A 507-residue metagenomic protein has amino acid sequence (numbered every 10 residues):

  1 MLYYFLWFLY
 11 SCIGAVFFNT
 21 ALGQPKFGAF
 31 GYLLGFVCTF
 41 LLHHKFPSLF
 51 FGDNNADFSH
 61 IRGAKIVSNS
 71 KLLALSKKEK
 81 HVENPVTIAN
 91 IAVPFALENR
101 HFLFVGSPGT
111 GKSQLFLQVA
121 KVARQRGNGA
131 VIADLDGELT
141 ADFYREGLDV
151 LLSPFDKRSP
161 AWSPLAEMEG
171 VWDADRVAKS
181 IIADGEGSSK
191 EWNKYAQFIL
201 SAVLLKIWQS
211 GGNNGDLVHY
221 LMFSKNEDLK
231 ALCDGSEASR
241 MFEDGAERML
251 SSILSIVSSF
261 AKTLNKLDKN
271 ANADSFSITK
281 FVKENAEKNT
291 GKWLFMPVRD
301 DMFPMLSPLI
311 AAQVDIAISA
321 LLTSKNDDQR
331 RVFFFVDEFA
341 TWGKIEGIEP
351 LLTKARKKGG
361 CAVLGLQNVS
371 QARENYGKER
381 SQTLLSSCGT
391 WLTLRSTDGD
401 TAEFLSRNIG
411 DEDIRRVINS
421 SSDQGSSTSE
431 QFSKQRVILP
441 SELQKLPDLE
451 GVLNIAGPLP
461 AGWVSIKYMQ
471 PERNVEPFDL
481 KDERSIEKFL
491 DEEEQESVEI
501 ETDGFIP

Functional and structural regions predicted by a protein language model:
M1-T110, Q114-L115, V119, S421-S422 (+3 more regions): Basic- and hydrophobic-enriched, low-structure N-terminal and domain-boundary segments that flank ATP-binding catalytic
S48-A56, F95-E98, V105-T110, Q114-C361 (+3 more regions): P-loop NTPase motor domains
L135, Q367-Q371: Conserved H-loop
F143-E146, A372-S386: Short regulatory helix/loop adjacent to the ATP-binding pocket of P-loop NTPases
W162, D400-R407: Conserved AAA+ ATPase core "coupling" helix
T390-D398: Conserved AAA+ ATPase "SRH/arginine-finger" region at the nucleotide-binding site
L405-S406, D423-S427: Preference for solvent-exposed, low-hydrophobicity sequence contexts
R407-D413: Conserved AAA+ ATPase "sensor/coupling" helix adjacent to the nucleotide-binding pocket
